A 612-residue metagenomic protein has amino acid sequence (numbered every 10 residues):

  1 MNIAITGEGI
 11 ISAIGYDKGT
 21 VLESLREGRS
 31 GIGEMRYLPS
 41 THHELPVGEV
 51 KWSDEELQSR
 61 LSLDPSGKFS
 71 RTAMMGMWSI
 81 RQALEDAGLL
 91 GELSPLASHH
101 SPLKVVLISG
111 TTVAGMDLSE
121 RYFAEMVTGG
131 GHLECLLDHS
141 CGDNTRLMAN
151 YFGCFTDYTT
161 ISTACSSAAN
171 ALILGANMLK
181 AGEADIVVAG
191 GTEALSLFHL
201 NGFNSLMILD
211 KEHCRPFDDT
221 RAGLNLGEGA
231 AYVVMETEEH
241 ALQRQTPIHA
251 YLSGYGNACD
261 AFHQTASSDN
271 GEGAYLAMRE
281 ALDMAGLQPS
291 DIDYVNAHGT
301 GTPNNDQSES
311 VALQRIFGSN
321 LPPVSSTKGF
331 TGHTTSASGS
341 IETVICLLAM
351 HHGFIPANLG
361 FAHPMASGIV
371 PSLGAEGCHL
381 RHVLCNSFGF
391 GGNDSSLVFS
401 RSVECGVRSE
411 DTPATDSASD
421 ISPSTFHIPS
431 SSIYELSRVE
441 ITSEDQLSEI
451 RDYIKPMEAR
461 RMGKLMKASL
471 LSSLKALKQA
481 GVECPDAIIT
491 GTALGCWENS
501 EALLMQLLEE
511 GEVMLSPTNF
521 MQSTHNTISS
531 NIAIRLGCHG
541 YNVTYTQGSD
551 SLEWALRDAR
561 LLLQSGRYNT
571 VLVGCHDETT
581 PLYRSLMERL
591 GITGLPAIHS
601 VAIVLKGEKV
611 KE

Functional and structural regions predicted by a protein language model:
M1-S98, P102-D157, N177, S196 (+7 more regions): Conserved "HGTGT" condensation-loop signature of ketosynthase/thiolase-family condensing enzymes that catalyze
D157-T163, D185-G191, V571-H576: A short, small-residue-rich loop immediately preceding and capping a beta-strand
A171: Active-site histidine-anchored catalytic micro-motif
G175-F198: Short glycine/serine-rich loop segments
K180, E238, A533: Catalytic Tyr-X3-Lys helix of short-chain dehydrogenase/reductase
E238-R244: Long, well-ordered alpha-helical segments
